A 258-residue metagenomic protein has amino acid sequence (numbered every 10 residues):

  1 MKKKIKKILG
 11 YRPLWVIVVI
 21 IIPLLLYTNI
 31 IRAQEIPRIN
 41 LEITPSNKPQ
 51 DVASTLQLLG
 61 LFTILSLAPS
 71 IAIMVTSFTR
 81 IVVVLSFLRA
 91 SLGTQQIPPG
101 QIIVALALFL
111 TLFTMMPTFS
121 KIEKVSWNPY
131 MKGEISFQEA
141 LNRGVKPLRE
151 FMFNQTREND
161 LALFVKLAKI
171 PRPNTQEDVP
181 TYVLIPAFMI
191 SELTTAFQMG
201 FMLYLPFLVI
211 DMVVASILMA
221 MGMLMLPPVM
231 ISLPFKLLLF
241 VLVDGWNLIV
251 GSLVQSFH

Functional and structural regions predicted by a protein language model:
K2-I8, N29-H258: Hydrophobic alpha-helical segments and their helix-loop boundaries in membrane and membrane-proximal proteins
K6-V16: N-terminal membrane topogenic signal
W15-P23: Alpha-helical transmembrane segments
I22-I30: C-terminal segment of classical bacterial N-terminal signal peptides
